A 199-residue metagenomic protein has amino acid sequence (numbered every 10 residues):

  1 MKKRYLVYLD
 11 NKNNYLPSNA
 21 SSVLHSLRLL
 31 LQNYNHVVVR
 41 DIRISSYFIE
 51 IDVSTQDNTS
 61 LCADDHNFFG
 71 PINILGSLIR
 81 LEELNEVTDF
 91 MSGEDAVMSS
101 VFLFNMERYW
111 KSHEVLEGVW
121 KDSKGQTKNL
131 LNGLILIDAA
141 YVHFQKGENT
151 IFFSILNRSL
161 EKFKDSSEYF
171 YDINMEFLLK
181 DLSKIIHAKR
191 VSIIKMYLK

Functional and structural regions predicted by a protein language model:
M1-S99, L103-M106, W110, S166-K199: N-terminal alpha-helical interaction modules that lie
S100-N105, K146-F153: Short coil/turn connectors between adjacent alpha-helices in alpha-solenoid helical repeat scaffolds
F104, Y109, L116-E117, L156-N157 (+1 more regions): Inward-facing hydrophobic residues that define packing positions of alpha-helical scaffold repeats
E114-L136, E161-F170: Short, charge-rich amphipathic alpha-helical segments embedded in non-transmembrane helical bundles/solenoids
E148-S167: TPR/TPR-like (Sel1-like) alpha-helical repeat modules
